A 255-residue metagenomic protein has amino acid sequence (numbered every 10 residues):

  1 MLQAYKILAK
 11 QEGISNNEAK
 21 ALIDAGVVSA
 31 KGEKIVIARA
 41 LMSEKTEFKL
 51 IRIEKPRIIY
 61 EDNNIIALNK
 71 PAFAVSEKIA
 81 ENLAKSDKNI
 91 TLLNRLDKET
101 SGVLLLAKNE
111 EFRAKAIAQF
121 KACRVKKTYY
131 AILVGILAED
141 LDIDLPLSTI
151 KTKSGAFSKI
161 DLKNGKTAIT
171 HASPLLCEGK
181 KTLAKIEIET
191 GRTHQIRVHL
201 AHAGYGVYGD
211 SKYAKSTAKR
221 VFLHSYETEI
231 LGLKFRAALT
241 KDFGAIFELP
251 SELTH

Functional and structural regions predicted by a protein language model:
M1-K153, D242-E252: RNA pseudouridine synthases
M1-L22, E189, T193-H255: Pseudouridine synthases involved in rRNA/tRNA modification
A30-K31, K163, I230: Structural motif
K34-I35, T167, T193, K234: Short, solvent-exposed loop/turn motifs
I58, L133, H171-P174, V207: Conserved hydrophobic positions within beta-strands
R95-K98, N164, L176-E178, R220: A short beta-turn/loop motif at secondary-structure boundaries
L141-D144, S148-L175: Non-catalytic RNA-recognition surface used by pseudouridine synthases
G179-K180, A184-E187: Short histidine-centered loop motifs in beta-beta connectors
